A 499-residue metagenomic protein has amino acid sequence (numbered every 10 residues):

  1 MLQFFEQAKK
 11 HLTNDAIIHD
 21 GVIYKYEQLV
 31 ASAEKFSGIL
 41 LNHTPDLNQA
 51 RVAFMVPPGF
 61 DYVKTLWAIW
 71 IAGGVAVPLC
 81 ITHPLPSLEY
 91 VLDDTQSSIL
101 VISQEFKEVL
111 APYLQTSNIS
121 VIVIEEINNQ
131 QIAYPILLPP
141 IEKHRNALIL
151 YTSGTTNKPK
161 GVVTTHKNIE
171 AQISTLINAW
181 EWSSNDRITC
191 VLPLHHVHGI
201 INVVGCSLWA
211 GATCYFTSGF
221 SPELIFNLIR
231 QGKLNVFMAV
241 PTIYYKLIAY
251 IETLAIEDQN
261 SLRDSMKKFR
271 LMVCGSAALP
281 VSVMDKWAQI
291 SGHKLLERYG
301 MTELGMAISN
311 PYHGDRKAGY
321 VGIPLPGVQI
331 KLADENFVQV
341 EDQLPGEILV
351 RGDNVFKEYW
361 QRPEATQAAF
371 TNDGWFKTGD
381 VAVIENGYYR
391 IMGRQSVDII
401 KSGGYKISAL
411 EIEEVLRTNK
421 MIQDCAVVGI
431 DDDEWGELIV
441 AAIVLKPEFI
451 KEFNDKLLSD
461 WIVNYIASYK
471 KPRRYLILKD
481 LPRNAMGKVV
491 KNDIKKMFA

Functional and structural regions predicted by a protein language model:
V22, S37-H83, L445: Conserved AMP-binding/adenylate-forming
K25-E27, A147-S174: Conserved AMP-binding A3 loop
H83-L110, Q130-A133, Q172-T189, S221-N235: Conserved ATP-dependent adenylate/AMP-binding module captured primarily in the ANL superfamily
A133-Y151, N157-K158, E181-R187: Conserved pre-ATP/AMP-binding loop-to-beta segment of ANL
E170-R187, V197-M238, K246-Q259: Conserved AMP-binding/adenylation subdomain of ANL enzymes
L234-A239, A249-R316, Q329: Gly/Ser/Thr-rich phosphate-binding loop
I323-G327, V338-A369, Y388, I407: Conserved ATP/PPi-binding loop(s) of AMP-dependent carboxylate-activating enzymes
G352, K357-E358, V381-K470, G487 (+1 more regions): AMP-binding/adenylate-forming catalytic core of the ANL superfamily
